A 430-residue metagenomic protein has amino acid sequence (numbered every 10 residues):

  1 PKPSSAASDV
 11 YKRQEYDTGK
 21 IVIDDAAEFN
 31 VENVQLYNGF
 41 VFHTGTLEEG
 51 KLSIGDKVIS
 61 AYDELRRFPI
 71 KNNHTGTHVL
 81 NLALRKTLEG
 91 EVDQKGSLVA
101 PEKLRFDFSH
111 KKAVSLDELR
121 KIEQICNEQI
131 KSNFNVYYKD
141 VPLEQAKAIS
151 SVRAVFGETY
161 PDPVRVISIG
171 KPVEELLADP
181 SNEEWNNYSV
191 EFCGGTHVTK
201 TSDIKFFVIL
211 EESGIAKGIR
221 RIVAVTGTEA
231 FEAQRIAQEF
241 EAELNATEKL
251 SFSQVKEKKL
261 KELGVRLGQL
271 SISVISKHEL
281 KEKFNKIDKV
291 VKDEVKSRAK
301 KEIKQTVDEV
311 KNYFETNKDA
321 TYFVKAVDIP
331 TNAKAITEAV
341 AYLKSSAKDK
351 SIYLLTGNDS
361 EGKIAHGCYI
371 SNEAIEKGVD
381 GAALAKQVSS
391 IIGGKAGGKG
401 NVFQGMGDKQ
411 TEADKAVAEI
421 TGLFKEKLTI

Functional and structural regions predicted by a protein language model:
P1-A7, Y11: Single conserved hydrophobic/aromatic residue that forms the stacking wall/gate of nucleotide- or nucleobase-binding
S5, I54-P69, D162-V190, D203-F206 (+1 more regions): Short, hydrophobic/aliphatic alpha-helical segments
K12, H78, F106, V166 (+4 more regions): Divalent metal-coordination and catalytic microenvironments
R13, K20-V22, N33-L36, G50-K51 (+11 more regions): Replace "in large, NTP-powered and nucleic-acid-processing enzymes" with "in large, NTP-powered factors and other
R13-E15, D25, L36-F40, K51-I54 (+11 more regions): Short flexible coil/turn linkers enriched for glycine and charged/polar residues that connect secondary-structure
K20-E128, S132-N135, E232, E239 (+1 more regions): Conserved catalytic alpha/beta cores of large enzymes that bind or transform nucleotide phosphates and polynucleotides
E91, P101-A216, A224, T421: Non-catalytic interaction/regulatory segments
E91, T201-K205, L210-I430: Terminal appendage regions of diverse proteins
